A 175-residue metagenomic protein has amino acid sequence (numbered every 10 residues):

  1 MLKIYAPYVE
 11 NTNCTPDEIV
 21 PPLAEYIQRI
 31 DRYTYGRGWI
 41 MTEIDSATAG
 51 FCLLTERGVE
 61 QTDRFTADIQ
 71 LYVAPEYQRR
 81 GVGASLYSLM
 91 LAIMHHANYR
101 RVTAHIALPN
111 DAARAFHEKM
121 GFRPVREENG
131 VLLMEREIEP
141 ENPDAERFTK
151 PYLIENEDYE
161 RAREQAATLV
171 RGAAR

Functional and structural regions predicted by a protein language model:
L2, A6-R29: Conserved GNAT-fold acetyl-CoA-binding loop/helix
Y5, H117, F122: Conserved active-site tyrosine of GNAT-family acetyltransferases
I19-E76, Y87-S88: Acetyl-CoA-dependent GNAT
I69, V102-A104, M134: A structural signal for short, well-ordered beta-strand segments
L71-E76, R80, A92, L108-P109: Active-site acidic-Proline motif in GNAT/NAT acetyltransferases
R79-I93, A115-K119: Conserved acetyl-CoA-binding loop-helix of GNAT-fold acetyltransferases
M94-L108: Conserved GNAT acetyl-CoA-binding A-motif
M120, R126-R175: C-terminal "cap" of GNAT-fold acetyltransferases
